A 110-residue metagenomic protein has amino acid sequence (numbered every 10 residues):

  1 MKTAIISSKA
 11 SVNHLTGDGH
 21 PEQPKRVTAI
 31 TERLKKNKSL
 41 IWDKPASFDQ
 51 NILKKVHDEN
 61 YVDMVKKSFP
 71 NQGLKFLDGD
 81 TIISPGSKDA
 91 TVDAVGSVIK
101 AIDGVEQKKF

Functional and structural regions predicted by a protein language model:
M1-F110: HDAC/HDAC-like amidohydrolase catalytic core signature
